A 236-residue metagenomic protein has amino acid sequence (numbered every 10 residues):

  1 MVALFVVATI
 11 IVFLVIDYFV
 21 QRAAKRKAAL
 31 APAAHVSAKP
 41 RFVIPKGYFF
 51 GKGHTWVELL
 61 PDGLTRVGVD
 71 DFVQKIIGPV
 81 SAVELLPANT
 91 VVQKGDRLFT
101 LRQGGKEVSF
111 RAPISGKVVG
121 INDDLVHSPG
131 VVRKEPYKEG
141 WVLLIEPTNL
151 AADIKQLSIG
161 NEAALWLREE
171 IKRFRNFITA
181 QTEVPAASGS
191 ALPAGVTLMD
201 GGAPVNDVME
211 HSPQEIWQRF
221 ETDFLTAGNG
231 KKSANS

Functional and structural regions predicted by a protein language model:
M1-S236: Contiguous, well-folded functional domains in the mature portion of proteins
